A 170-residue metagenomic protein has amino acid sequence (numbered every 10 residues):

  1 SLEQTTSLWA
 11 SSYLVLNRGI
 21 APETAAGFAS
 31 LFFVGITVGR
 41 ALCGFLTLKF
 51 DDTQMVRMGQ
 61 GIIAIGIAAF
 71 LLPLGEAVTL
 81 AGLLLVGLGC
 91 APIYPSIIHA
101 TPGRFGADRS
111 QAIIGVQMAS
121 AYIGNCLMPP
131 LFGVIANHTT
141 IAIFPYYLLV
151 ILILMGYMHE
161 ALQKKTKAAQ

Functional and structural regions predicted by a protein language model:
S1-S30, T37: Extracytoplasmic gate region of multi-pass secondary transporters
S30-V34, G61, G115-I123: Transmembrane alpha-helical cores of Major Facilitator Superfamily
G39-D51, A136: Helix-to-loop junctions at the C-terminal end of transmembrane segments in multipass secondary transporters
Q54-A69: Structural signature of the two symmetry-related core transmembrane helices
G66, A77-L85: Paired small-residue
P92-F105: Intracellular juxtamembrane helix-capping segments at the cytosolic ends of symmetry-related transmembrane helices
R104-I141: A late C-terminal transmembrane helix in Major Facilitator Superfamily
L149-Q170: Multi-pass alpha-helical transporter architecture, strongest for 12-TM Major Facilitator/SLC carriers used
